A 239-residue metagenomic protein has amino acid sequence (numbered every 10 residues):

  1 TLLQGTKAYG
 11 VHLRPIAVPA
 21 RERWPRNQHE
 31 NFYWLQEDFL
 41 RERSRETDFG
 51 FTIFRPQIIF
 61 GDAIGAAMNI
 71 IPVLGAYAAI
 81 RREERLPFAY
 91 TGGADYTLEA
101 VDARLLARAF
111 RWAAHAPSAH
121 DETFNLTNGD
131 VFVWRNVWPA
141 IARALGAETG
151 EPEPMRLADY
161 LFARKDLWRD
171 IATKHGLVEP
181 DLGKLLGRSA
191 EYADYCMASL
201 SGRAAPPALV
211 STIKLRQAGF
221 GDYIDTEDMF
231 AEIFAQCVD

Functional and structural regions predicted by a protein language model:
T1-F32, T52: Conserved Rossmann-fold NAD(P)-dependent oxidoreductase catalytic core, especially the SDR/UDP-sugar
T1-L2, T52-I58, E99, N125: Structural signature of the Rossmann-like NAD(P)-dependent dehydrogenase/reductase core
P25-H29, Q57-I70, T91-R104, D130: Glycine-rich "substrate-gating" loop/helix at the edge of Rossmann-like oxidoreductase active sites
Q36-G50, A218-G221: A structural motif corresponding to the C-terminal end of an alpha-helix and its immediate exit/capping segment
T47, I59-A76, R104, W112-F124 (+1 more regions): Glycine/proline-rich active-site loop of Rossmann-fold NAD(P)-dependent oxidoreductases
L74, R216-D239: C-terminal/domain-terminus segments
G75-V101, N125: A conserved pocket-lining segment of Rossmann-fold NAD(P)-dependent short-chain dehydrogenase/reductase
A107-S199, R203, S211-I213, Q217 (+1 more regions): Mid/C-terminal beta-alpha module of Rossmann-like enzyme folds, strongest in SDR-family dehydrogenases/epimerases
